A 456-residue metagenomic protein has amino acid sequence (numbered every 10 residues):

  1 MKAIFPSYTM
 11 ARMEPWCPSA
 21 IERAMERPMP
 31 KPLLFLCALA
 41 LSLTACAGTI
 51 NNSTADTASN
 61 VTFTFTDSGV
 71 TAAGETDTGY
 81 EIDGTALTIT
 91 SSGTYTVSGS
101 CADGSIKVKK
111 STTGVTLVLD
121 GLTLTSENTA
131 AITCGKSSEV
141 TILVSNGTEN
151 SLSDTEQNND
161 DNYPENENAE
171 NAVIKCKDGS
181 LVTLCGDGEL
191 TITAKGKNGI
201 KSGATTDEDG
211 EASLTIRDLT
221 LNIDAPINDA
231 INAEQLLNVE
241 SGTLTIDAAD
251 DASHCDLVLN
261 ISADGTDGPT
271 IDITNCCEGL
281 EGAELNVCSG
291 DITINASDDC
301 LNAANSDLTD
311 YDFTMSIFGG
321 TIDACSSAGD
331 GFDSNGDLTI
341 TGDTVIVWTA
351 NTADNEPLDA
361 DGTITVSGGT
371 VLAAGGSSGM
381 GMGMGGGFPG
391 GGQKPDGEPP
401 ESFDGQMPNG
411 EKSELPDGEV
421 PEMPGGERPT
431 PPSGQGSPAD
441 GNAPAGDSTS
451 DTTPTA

Functional and structural regions predicted by a protein language model:
M1-A11, E22-T44: Sec-dependent bacterial lipoprotein signal peptides
A20-I21, I50: Extracellular/secretory pathway and lumenal proteins
L33-C37, C46-A456: A composition-driven surface/loop motif
